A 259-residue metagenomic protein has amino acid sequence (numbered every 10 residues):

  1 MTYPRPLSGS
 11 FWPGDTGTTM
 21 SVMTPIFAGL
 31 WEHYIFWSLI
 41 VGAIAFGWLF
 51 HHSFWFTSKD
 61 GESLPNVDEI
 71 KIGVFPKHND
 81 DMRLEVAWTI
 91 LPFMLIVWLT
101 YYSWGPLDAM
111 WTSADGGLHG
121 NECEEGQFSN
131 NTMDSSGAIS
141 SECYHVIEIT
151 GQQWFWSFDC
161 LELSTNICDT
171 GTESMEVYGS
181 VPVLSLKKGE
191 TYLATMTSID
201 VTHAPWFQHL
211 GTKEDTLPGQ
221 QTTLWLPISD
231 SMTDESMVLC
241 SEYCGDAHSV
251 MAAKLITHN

Functional and structural regions predicted by a protein language model:
T2-H33, S53-N259: Non-transmembrane, membrane-proximal soluble domains of secreted or membrane proteins
L30-I44: Alpha-helical transmembrane segments
I40-S58: Transmembrane alpha-helical segments in integral membrane proteins
